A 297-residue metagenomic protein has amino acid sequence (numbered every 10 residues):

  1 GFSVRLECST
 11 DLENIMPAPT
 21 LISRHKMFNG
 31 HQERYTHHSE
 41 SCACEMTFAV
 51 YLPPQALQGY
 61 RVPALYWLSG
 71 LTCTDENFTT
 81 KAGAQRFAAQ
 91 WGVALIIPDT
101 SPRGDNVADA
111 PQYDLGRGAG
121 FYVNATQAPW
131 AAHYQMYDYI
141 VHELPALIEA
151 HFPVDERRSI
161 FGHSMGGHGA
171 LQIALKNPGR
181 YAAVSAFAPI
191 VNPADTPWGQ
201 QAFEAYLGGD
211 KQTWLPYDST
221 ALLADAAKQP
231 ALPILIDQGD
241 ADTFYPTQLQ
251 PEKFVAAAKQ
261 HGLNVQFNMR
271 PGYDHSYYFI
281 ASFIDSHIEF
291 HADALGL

Functional and structural regions predicted by a protein language model:
G1-I15: Short, Lys/Arg-enriched N-terminal segments with co-localized hydrophobic residues within the first ~10-30 amino acids
P17-L297: Non-catalytic cap/lid and distal C-terminal segments of serine-dependent acyl enzymes
